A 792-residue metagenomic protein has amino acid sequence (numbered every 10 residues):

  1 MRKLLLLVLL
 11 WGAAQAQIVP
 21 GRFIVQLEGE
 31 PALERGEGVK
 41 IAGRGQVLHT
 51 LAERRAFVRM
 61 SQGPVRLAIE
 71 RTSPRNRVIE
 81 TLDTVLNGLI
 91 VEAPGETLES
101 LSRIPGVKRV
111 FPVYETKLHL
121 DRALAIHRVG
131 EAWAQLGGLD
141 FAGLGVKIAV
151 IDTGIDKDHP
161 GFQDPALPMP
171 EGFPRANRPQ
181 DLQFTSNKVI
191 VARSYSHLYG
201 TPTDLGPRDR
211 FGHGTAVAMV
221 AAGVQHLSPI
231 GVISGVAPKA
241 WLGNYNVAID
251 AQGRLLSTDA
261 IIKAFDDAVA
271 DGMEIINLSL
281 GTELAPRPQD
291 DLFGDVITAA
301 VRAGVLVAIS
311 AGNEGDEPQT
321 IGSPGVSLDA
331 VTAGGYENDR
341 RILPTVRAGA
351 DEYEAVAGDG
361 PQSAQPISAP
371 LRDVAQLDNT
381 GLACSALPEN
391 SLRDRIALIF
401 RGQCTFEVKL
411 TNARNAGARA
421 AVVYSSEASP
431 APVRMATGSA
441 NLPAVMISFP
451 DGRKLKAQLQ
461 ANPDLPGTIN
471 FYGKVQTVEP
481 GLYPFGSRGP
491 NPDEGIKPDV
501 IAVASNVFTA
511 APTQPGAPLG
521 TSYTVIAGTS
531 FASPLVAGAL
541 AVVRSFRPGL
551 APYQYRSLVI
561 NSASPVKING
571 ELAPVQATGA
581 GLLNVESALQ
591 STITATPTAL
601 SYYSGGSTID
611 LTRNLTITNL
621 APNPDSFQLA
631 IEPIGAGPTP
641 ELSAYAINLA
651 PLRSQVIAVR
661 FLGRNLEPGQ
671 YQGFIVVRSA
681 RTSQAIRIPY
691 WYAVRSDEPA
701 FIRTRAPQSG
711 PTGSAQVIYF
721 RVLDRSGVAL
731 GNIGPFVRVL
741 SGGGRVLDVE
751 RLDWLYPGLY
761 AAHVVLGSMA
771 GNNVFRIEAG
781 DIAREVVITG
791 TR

Functional and structural regions predicted by a protein language model:
Q17-H119: Inhibitory N-terminal propeptides of secreted protease zymogens
I18-P20, L136-S257, D271-E274, V301-R302 (+5 more regions): Subtilisin-like serine protease catalytic core
V78-D83, I90-S102, L118-E171, S196-H213 (+7 more regions): N-terminal domain-start motif of subtilase-like serine proteases
I151, P160-Q163, P168, P174-Q180 (+7 more regions): Structured lumen-facing ectodomains of secretory-pathway proteins
A218-A222, V247-A248, T320, G402 (+2 more regions): Hydrolase catalytic cores
G481-G486, L582-A621, A644-A646, L662-L666 (+1 more regions): Beta-sheet-dominated interaction scaffolds and their linkers
I568-N569, V585-E586, T592-T598, A621-R660 (+1 more regions): Surface-exposed binding patches on compact interaction domains or structured appendages
A658-R792: The feature marks long extracellular or luminal low-complexity segments
